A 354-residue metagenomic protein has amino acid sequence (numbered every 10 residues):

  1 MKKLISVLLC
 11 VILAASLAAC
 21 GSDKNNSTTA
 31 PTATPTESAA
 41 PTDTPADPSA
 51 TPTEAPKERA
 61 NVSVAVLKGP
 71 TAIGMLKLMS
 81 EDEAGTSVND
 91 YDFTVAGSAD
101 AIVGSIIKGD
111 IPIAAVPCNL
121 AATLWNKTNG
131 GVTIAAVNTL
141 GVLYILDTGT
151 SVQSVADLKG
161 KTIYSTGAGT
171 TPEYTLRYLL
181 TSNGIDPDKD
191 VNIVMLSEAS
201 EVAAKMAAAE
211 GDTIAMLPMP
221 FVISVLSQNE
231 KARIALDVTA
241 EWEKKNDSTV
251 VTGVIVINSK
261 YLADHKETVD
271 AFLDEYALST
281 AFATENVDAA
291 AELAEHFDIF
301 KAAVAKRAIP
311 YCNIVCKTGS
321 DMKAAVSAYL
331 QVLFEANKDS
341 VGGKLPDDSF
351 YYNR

Functional and structural regions predicted by a protein language model:
S16-A19: C-terminal motif of bacterial Sec signal peptides marking the signal peptidase cleavage site
G21-K24: Bacterial signal peptide processing site
T28-T44, S49-A55: Ser/Thr-rich, Proline-interspersed low-complexity disordered segments
T32, T53-L196, T213-M219, R233-D237: Short, glycine-/small- and polar/acidic-enriched structural segments that line small-molecule recognition paths
K77-M79, L143-Q153, T249-T268, V315-T318: A bilobed periplasmic-binding-protein/Venus flytrap-type ligand-binding module shared by bacterial periplasmic
N119-L120, E201-L293: Pocket-lining segment of extracytoplasmic ligand-binding domains
L262-A336: Secondary-structure end/capping motifs
S327-R354: Conserved C-terminal helix/tail region of periplasmic/extracytoplasmic solute-binding proteins
